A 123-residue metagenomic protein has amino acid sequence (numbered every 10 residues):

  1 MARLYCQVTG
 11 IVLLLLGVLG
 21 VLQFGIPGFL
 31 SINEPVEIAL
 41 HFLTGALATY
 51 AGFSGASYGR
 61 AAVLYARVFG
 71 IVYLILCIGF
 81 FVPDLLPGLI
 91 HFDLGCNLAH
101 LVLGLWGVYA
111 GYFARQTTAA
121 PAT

Functional and structural regions predicted by a protein language model:
M1-T123: Membrane-interface extramembranous regions
